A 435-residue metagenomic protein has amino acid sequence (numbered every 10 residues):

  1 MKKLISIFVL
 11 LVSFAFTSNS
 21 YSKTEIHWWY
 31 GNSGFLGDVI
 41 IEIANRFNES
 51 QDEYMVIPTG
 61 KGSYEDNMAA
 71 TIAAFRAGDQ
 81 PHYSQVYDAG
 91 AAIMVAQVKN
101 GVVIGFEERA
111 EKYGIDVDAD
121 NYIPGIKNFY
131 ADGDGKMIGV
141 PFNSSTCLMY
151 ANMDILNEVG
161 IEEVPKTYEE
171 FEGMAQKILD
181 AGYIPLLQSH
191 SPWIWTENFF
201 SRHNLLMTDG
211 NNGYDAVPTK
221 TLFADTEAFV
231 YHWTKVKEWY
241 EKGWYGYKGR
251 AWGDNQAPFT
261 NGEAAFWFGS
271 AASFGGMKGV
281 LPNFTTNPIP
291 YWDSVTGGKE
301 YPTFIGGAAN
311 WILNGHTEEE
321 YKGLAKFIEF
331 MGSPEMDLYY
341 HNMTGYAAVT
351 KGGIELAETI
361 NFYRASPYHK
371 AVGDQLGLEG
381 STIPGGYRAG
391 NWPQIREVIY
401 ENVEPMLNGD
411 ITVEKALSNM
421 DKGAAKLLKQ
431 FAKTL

Functional and structural regions predicted by a protein language model:
K23-G34, Y54-T59, Y83, I138: Short, well-ordered beta-strand elements
G31, I43-A44, I93-A96, W195-N198 (+1 more regions): Extracytoplasmic/periplasmic substrate-binding proteins
G31, V39, R46, G101-E108 (+6 more regions): Mature extracytoplasmic/periplasmic domains
E42, R46-Y122, D154-V159, E163-K166 (+4 more regions): Extracytoplasmic "Venus flytrap"/periplasmic binding protein-like
A89-C147, N157, E172, N198-F200 (+2 more regions): Hinge/lid segment of periplasmic solute-binding proteins
G105-Y122, L206-Y231, G279, Y291-P302 (+3 more regions): Short, solvent-exposed loop/beta-turn-alpha elements that line the ligand-binding surface or hinge of extracytoplasmic
A131-F142, C147, E172-T221, A228 (+1 more regions): Extracytoplasmic/periplasmic solute-binding protein
A175-I178, V217-G249: Glycine-centered hinge/linker elements that transmit conformational signals in sensory and ligand-binding systems
